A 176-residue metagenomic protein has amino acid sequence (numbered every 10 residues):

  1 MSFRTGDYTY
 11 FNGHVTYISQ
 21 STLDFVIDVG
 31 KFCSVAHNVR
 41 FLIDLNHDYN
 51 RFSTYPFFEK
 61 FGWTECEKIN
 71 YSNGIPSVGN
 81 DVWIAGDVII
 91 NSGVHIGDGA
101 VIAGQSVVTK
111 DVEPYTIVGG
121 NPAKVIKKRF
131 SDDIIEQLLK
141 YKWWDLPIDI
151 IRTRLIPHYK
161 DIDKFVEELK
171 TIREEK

Functional and structural regions predicted by a protein language model:
F3-R4, Y8-V94: Flexible, glycine/small-residue-enriched loop-and-beta-strand segment within the central core of proteins
I27, K110-V112: Short, T/G/N/S-enriched strand-turn elements that build extracellular solenoid repeat scaffolds
V39, I90, S106-V108, A123: Short coil-to-beta-strand initiation/turn motif
F58-I90, P122-K176: C-terminal segments of enzyme domains that contribute to small-molecule binding surfaces
G86, G104, P114: Catalytic-loop Lys-Pro-X-Asn motif of eukaryotic-like protein kinases
G97-A103, V107: A generic "structured core" feature
G97-D98, E113-Y115: Conserved catalytic segment of ABC-fold P-loop ATPases
P114, G119-P122: Acidic, glycine-centered active-site loop in nucleotide-sugar glycosyltransferases
